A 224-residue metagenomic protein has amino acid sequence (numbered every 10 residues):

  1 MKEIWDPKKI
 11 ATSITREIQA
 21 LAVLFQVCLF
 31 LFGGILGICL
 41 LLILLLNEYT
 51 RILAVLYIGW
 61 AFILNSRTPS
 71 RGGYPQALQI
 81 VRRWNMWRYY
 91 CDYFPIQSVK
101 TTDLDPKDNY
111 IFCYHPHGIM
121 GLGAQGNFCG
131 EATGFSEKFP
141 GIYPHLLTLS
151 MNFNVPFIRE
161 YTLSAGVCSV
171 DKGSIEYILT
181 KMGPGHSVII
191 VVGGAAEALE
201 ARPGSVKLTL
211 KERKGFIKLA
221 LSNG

Functional and structural regions predicted by a protein language model:
M1-K8: Short, charged cytosolic
W5, W60, W84-W87: A residue-identity detector for tryptophan
K8-F62: Alpha-helical bilayer-embedded segments of polytopic membrane proteins, i.e., transmembrane/intramembrane helices
K9, L64, R88-C91: Short, isolated positions within intrinsically disordered regulatory regions of eukaryotic proteins
T12, P69, D105-P106: FNR-like FAD-binding dehydrogenase module
L53-V55, P69-I80: Interhelical loop segments of eukaryotic multi-pass membrane proteins
W60-G73, E176-K181: Short secondary-structure boundary segments
L78, R82-N85, Y89-G224: Soluble catalytic domains of membrane acyltransferases
